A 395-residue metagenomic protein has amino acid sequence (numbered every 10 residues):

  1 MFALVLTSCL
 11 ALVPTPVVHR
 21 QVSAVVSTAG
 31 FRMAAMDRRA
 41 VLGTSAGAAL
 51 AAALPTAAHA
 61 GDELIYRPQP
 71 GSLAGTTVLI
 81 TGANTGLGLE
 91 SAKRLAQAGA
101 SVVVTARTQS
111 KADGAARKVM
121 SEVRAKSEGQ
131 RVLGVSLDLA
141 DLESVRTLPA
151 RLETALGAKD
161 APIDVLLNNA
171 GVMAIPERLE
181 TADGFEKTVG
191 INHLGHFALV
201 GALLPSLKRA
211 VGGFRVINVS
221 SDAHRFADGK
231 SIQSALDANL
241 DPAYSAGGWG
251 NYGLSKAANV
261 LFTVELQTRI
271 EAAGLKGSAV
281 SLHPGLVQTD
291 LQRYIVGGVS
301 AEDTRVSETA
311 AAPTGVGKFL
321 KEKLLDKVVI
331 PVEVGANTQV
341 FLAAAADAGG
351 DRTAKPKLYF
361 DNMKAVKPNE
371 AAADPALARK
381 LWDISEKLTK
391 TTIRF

Functional and structural regions predicted by a protein language model:
M1-M33: N-terminal chloroplast transit peptides
A11, A58-A60: Boundary at the C-terminal end of the N-terminal hydrophobic targeting segment
A11, Q97, A343-D347, K390: Residues at helix-coil transition
F31-G47: N-terminal secretory signal peptides and thylakoid transit peptides that target proteins across membranes
G47, G61-T304, K390-F395: Rossmann-fold NAD(P)H-dependent dehydrogenase/reductase core
A51-A57: C-terminal segment of classical bacterial N-terminal signal peptides
T309-A365, P375: C-terminal helical subdomain
A376, D383-F395: C-terminal helix/juxtamembrane-tail motif
